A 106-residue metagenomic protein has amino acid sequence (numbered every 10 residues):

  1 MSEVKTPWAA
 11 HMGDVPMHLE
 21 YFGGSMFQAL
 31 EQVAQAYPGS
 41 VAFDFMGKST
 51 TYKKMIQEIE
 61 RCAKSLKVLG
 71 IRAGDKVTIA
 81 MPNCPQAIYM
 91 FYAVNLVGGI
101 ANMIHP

Functional and structural regions predicted by a protein language model:
M1-G23: Flexible, non-catalytic linker and terminal segments flanking ANL/adenylate-forming cores
F22, E31, G39-Y92: Conserved AMP-binding/adenylate-forming core of the ANL superfamily
M26: Conserved donor sugar-nucleotide recognition element shared by glycan-biosynthetic enzymes
V77, A101-N102: A short hydrophobic/small-residue beta-strand
N95: Anion (oxyanion) recognition and catalysis
G98: Structured binding elements
I104-P106: Short beta->alpha connector loops at strand-helix junctions that form conserved, small/polar/Pro-enriched
